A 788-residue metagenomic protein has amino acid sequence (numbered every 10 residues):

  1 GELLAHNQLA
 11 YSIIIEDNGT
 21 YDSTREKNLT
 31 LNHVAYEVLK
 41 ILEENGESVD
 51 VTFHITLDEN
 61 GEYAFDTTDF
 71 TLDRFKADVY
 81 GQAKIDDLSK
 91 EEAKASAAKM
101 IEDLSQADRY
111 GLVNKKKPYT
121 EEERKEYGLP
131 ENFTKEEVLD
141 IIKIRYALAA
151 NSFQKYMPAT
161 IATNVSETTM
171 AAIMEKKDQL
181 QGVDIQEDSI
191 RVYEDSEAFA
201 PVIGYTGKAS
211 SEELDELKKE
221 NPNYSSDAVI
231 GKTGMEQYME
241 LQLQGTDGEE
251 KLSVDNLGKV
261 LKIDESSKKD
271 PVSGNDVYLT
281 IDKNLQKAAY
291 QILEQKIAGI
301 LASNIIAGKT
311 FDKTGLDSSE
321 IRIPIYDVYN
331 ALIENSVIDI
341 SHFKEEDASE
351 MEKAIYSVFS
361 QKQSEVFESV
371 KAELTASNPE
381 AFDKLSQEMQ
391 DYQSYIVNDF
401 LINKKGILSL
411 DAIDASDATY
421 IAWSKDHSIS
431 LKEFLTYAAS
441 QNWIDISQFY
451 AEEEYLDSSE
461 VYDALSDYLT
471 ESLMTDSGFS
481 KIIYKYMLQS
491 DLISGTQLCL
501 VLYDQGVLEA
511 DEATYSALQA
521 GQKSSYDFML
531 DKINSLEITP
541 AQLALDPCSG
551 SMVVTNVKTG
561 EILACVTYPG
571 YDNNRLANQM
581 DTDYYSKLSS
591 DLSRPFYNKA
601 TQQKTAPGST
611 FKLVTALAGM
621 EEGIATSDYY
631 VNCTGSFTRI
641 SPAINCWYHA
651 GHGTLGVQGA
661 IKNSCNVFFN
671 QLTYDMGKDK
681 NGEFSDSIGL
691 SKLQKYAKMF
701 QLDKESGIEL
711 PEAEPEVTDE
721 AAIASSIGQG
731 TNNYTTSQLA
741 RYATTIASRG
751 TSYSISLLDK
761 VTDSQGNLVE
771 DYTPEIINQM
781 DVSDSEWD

Functional and structural regions predicted by a protein language model:
G1, V202, Y742: Acidic/polar, glycine-anchored loop/turn motif associated with catalytic or activation segments that engage anionic
L3-A171, K177-L180, F199, K208 (+7 more regions): Peptidoglycan glycan-strand catalytic modules in the bacterial/periplasmic cell-wall system
A5, Y11, E250-V272, I281-K283 (+3 more regions): Beta-lactam-recognizing serine transpeptidase/beta-lactamase-like catalytic domain environment
I15, G182-S189: Short amphipathic beta-strand/extended segments in non-transmembrane regions
F53-Y63, E187-Y193, I708-T718: Short linear loop/turn motifs
I173, V202, A697: A residue-level signal for conserved active-site and pocket-lining positions in enzyme catalytic cores
K232-Q237, S593, Y597: A recognition module on extended beta-rich or small alphabeta surfaces enriched in W/G with H and D/E
